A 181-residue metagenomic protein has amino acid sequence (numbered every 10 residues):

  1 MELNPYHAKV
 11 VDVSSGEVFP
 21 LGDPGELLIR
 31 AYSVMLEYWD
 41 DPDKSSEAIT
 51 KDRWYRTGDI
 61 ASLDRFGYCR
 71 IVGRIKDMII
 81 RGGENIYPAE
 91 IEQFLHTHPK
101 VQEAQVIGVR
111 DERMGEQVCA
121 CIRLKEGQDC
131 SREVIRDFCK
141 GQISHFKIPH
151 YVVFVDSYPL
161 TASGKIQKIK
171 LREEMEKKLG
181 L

Functional and structural regions predicted by a protein language model:
E2-P5, E17-A48, I86: Conserved ATP/PPi-binding loop(s) of AMP-dependent carboxylate-activating enzymes
N4-A8, G25, E116-V118, H150 (+1 more regions): Change "...and in nucleic-acid phosphodiester-cleaving endonucleases..." to "...and in nucleic-acid processing enzymes
H7, D12-S15, P24, D52 (+4 more regions): Residue-level recognition of short loop/turn positions
R30-A31, L36-D40, K44, I60-K147 (+3 more regions): AMP-binding/adenylate-forming catalytic core of the ANL superfamily
V152-V155: General small-molecule cofactor/ligand-binding pocket signal
M175-L181: Acidic/polar alpha-helix N-cap and adjacent early helical turns within long charge-rich amphipathic helices/linkers
